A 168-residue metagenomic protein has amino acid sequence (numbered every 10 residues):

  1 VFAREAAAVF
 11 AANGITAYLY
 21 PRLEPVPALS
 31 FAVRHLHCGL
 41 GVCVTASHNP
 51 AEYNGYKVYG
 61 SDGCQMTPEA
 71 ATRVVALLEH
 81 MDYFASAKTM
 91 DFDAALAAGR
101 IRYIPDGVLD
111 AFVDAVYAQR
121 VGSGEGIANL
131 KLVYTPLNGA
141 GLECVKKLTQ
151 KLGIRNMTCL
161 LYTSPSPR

Functional and structural regions predicted by a protein language model:
F2-Y53, G153-S164: N-terminal small/polar loop signature for handling phosphorylated ligands or for N-terminal nucleophile
N54-S164: Gly/Ser/Thr-enriched, mixed-charge loops and adjacent short helices that form phosphate/oxyanion-binding elements
S166-R168: Hydrophobic heptad-repeat coiled-coil signature
